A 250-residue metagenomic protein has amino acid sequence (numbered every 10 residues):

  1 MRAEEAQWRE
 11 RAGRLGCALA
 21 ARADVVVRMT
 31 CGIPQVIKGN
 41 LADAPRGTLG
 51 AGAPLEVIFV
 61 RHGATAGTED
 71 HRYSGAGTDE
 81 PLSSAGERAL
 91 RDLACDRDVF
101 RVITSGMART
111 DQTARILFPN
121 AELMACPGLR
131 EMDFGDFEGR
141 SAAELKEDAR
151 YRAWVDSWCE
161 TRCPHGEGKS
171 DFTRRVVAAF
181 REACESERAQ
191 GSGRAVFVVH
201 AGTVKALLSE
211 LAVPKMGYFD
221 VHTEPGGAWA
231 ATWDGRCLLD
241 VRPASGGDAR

Functional and structural regions predicted by a protein language model:
M1-A42: Replace "adjacent to P-loop NTPase cores in ATP/GTP-dependent enzymes" with "adjacent to NTP-binding cores
R2-R9, R72-P81, R140-A142: Short glycine-enriched, charge-decorated loop/helix-capping segments at active-site entrances that position
G52, D96-D98, A183-R194: Glycine-rich phosphate-binding loop signature in dinucleotide/nucleotide-binding domains
P54-A121: Active-site-proximal alpha-helix that buttresses catalytic centers in soluble enzyme cores
V57, S192-V198, M216-Y218: Residue-level preference for the first positions of well-ordered beta-strands
V99-G106, M124, G191-V198: Short glycine-rich phosphate-binding loop at a beta-alpha junction
L117-R175: Phosphate-handling substructures
A212-R242: Domain-level recognition of soluble alpha/beta enzyme cores, biased toward histidine phosphatases/phosphomutases
